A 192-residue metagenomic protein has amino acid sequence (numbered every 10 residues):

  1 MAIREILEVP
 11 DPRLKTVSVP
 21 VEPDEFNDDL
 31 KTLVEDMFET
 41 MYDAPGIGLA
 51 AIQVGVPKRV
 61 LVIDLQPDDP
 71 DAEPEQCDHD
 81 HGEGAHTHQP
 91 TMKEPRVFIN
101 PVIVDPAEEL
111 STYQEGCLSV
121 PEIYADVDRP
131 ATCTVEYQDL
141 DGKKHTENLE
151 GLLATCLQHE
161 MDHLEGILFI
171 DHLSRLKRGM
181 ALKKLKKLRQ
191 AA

Functional and structural regions predicted by a protein language model:
M1-Q158, H163-A192: Active-site rim/adjacent substrate-binding subdomains
